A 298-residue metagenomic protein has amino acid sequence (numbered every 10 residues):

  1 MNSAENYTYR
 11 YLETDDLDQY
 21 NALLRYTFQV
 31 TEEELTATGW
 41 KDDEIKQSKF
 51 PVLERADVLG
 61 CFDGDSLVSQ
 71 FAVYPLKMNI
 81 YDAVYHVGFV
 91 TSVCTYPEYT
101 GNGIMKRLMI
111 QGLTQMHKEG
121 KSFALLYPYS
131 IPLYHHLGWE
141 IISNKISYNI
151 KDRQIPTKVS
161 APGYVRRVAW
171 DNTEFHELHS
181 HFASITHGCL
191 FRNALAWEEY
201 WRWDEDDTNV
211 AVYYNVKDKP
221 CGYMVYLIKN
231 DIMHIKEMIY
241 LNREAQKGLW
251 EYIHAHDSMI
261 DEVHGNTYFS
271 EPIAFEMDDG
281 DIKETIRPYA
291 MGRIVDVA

Functional and structural regions predicted by a protein language model:
N2-P75, D82, F89, I155-L195 (+1 more regions): Short amphipathic alpha-helix that is part of the acyltransferase structural core
V90-T100, I232-R243: A short, internal acetyl-CoA/4′-phosphopantetheine-binding micro-motif in the GNAT/acyltransferase core
Y99-Q111, E244-G248: Conserved acetyl-CoA pyrophosphate-binding loop and the N-cap/start of the following alpha-helix in GNAT-like
M109, T114-P128, S258-Y268: Conserved GNAT acetyl-CoA-binding A-motif
K118-S122, P128-I146, G248, S270-I286: Conserved active-site alpha-helix within GNAT-family acetyltransferase domains
N144-K236, R243-K247, E251-H256, E284-A298: Amide-forming acyltransferase catalytic core, primarily the GNAT-like/NAT-type and related acyltransferase folds
S258-A298: C-terminal amphipathic alpha-helical segment
